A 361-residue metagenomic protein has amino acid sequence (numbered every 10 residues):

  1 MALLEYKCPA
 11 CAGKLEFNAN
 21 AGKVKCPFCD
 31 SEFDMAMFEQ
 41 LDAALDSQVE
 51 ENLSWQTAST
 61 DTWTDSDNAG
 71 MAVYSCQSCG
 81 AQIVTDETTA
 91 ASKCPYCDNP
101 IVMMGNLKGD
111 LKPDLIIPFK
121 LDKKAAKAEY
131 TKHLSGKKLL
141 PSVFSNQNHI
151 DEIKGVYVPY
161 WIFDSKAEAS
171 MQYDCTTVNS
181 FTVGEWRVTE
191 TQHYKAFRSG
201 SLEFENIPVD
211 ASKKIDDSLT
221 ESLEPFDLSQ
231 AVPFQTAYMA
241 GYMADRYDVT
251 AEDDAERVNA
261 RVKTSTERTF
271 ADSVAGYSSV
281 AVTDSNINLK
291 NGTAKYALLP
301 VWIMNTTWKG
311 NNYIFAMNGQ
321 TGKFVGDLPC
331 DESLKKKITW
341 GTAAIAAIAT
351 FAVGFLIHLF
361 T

Functional and structural regions predicted by a protein language model:
L3-E5, A21-K23, A69-V73, A91: Residues immediately within or flanking Cys/His clusters that coordinate Zn2+ in small zinc-binding modules
C8-C11, C26-C29, C76-C79, C94-C97: Short cysteine-rich clusters marking metal-coordination/redox-active sites
G13-E16, D34, V84, V102: Short functional micro-motifs and their immediate structural scaffolds
A21-K25, F38-A44, T88-K93, N106-K112: Short cysteine/histidine-rich zinc-coordinating motifs and their immediately flanking basic loops
D30-M37, D98-G105: Short Cys/His-rich micro-motifs in 6-15 aa windows
G109-T307, N311, L359-F360: Charged, low-complexity helical/coil segments in non-catalytic cytosolic or luminal regions
F163, K295-I345: Extended hydrophobic
F351-T361: Juxtamembrane boundary at the C-terminal end of a transmembrane helix
